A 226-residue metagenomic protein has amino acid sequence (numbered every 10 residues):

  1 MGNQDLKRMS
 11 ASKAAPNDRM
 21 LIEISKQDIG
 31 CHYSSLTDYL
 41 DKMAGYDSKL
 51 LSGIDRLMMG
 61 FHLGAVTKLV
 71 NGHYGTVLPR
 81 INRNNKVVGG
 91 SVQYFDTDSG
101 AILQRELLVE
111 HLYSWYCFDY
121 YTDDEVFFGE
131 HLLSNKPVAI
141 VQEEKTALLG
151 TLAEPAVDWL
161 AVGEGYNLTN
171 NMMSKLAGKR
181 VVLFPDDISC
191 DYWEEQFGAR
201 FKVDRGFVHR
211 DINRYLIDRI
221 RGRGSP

Functional and structural regions predicted by a protein language model:
M1-N84, L132, R219-G222, P226: TOPRIM metal-binding catalytic domain and adjacent DNA-binding surface shared by DnaG-type primases
L40, D191-K202: Short, aromatic/basic amphipathic alpha-helical patches
T67-A177: Phosphate-handling DNA/RNA-contact segment within nucleic-acid enzymes
I140, K179-D191: Acidic beta-strand-to-loop metal/phosphate-binding motif
V157, K179, A199-F201: A structural micro-motif
V162-L168, P185-I188, F207-V208: Short, acidic/turn-prone active-site loops that include or flank metal/cofactor- and phosphate-binding residues
N167-L176, Y192-E194, R210-D218: Short, charged, surface-exposed secondary-structure boundary motifs
G198-P226: Active-site or metal-binding loop neighborhoods of secreted/extracellular toxin and effector enzymes
